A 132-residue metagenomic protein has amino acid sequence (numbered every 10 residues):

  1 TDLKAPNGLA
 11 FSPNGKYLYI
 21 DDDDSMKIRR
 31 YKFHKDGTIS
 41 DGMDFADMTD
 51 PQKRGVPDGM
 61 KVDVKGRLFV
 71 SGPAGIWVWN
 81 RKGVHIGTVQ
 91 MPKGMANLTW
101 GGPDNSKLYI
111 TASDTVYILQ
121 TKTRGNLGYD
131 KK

Functional and structural regions predicted by a protein language model:
T1-A5, K32-Q52, I76-M91: Blade-edge beta-strand/turn elements of extracellular beta-propeller and related beta-sheet repeat scaffolds
T1-Y17, M48-P73, P92-S106, S113: Beta-rich, blade/repeat-based domains predominating in secreted/periplasmic proteins but also intracellular
A10, L18-D23, K27-Y31, G42-A46 (+1 more regions): Short, conserved beta-strand edge motifs with alternating hydrophobic and charged residues
D24, H34, G72-A74, D114 (+1 more regions): Residue-level signature of beta-propeller blades and closely related beta-rich strand-turn architectures in secreted
M26-R29, I76-W77, V116-I118: Structural signal for beta-propeller blades
R30-T38, Q120-G128: Short loop/turn segments immediately following beta-strands, especially the blade-tip and inter-blade linker loops
G101-G102, S106-L127: Short glycine/proline-enriched turn or capping motifs at secondary-structure junctions
D130-K132: Extracellular/periplasmic ectodomains of large secreted or surface enzymes and adhesion receptors
